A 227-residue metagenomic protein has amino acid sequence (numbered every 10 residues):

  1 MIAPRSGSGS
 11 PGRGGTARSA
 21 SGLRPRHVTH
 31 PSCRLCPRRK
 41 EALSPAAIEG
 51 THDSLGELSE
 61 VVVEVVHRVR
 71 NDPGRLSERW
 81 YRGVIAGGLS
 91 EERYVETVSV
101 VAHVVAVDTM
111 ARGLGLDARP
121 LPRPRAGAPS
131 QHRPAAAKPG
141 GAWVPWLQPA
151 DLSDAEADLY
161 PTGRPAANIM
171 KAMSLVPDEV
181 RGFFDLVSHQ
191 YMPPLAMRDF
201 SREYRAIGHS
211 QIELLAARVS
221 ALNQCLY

Functional and structural regions predicted by a protein language model:
M1-Y227: Hydrophobic alpha-helical segments
